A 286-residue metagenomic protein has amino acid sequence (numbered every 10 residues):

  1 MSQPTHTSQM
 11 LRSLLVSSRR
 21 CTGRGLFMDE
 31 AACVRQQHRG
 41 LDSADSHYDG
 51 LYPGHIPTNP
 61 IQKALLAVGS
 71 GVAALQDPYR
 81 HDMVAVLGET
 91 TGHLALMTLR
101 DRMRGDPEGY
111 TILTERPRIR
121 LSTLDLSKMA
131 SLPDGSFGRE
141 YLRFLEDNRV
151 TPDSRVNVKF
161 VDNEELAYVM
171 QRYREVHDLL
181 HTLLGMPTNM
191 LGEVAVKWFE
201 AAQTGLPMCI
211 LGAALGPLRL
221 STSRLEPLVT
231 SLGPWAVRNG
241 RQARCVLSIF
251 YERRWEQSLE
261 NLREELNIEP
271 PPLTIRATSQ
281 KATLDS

Functional and structural regions predicted by a protein language model:
M1-G54, S286: N-terminal mitochondrial targeting presequence
R19-C21, Q36, S46, G50 (+4 more regions): Compositionally biased, low-complexity repeat tracts
G23-R24, Q36-R39, G71, L166 (+1 more regions): Generic secretory/membrane-interface signal
L26-M28, V72, T188: Polar low-complexity intrinsically disordered regions enriched in Ser/Thr and small residues
Q36-L96: Leu/Val/Ala/Ile-rich N-terminal alpha-helices, chiefly Sec-type signal peptides and the beginnings
P60, Y110, L273-I275: A generic alpha-helix propensity feature with a strong bias for hydrophobic helices
Q76-E264, I268: Core of folded catalytic or high-affinity ligand/protein-binding domains in predominantly eukaryotic proteins
E260-D285: Charge-dense, extended regions
